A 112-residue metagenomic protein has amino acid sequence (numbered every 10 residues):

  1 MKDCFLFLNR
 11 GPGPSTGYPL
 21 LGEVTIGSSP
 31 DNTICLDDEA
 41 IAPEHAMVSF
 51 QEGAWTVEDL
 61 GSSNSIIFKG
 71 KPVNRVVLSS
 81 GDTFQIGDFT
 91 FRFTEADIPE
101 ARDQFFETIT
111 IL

Functional and structural regions predicted by a protein language model:
M1-C4, D88-L112: Regulatory inter-domain linker segments that are low-complexity and enriched for serine/threonine/proline
K2, T16-D88: Forkhead-associated
F7-P12: Short, solvent-exposed loop/edge segments of extracellular or virion-exposed proteins
G13, N64, D97-I98: Residue-level detector of flexible, active-site-proximal loop/helix-junction positions within diverse enzyme catalytic
